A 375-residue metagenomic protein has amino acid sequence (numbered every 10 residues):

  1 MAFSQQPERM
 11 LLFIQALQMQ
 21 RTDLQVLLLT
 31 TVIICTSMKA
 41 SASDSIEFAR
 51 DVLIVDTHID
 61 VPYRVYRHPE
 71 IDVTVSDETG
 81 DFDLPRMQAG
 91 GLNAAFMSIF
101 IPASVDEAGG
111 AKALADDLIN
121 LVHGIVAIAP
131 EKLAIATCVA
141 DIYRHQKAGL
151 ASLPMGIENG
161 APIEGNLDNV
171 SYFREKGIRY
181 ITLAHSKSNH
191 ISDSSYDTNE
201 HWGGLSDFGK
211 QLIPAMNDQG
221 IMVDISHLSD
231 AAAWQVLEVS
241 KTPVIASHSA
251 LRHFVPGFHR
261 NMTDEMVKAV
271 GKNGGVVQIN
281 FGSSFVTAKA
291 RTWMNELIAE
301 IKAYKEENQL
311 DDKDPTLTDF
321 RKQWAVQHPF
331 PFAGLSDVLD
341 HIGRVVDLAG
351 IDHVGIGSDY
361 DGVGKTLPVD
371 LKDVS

Functional and structural regions predicted by a protein language model:
E8-M10, A16-L27: Bacterial N-terminal signal peptides that target proteins for export
V26-T36: Bacterial N-terminal signal peptides
S41-W202, R252, P256-S375: N-terminal hydrophobic targeting/anchoring segments and the immediately downstream early-domain regions of hydrolases
N166-V170, A232-T242: Distinct, well-ordered alpha-helical segments
G203-Q211: Active-site glycine-rich loop that binds ribose-phosphate moieties when present
P214-I225, S229-Q235, M266-K272, R344: Substrate-binding cleft of carbohydrate-active enzyme catalytic domains
P243-S249: Short hydrophobic/aromatic-enriched beta-strand-loop microsegments
